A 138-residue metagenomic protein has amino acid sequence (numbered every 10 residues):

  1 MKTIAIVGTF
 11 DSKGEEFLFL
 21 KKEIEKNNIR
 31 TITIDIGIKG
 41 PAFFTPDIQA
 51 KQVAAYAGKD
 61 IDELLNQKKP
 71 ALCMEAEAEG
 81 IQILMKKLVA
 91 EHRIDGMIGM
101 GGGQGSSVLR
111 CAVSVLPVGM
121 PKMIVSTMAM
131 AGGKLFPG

Functional and structural regions predicted by a protein language model:
M1-A5: Extreme N-terminal starter segment of soluble prokaryotic enzymes
T9-E15, D95, G99-V108, A129-M130: Gly/Ser/Thr-rich loops at beta-strand to alpha-helix junctions that form or flank small-molecule/cofactor-binding
G14, P41-F43, A131-K134: Short, charged/polar "capping" segments at the starts of alpha-helices and the immediately preceding loops
F19-I29, L116: A short, Lys/Arg-enriched amphipathic alpha-helix followed by its capping loop at the start of a domain
R30-P41: A short beta-strand-loop structural module common to alpha/beta enzyme folds
T45-R93: Phosphate/nucleotide-donor binding subsite
V108-P137: Short, acidic/small-residue loops that bind anionic groups at enzyme active sites
